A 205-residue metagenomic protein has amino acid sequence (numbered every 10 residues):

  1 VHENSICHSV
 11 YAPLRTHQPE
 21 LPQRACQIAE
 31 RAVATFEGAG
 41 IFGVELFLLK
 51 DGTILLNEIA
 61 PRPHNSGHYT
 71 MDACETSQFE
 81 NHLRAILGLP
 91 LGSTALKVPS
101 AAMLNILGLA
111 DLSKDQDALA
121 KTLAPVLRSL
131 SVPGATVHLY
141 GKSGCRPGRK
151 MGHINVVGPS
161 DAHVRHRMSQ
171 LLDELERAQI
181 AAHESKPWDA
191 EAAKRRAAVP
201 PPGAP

Functional and structural regions predicted by a protein language model:
V1, H8-V10, V44-E45, I54-A60 (+2 more regions): Beta-strand scaffold of nucleotide-dependent catalytic cores
V1-T16, K150-H153: Glycine-rich phosphate-binding loop of ATP-grasp-fold ATP-dependent ligases
H2, L49-G52, G158-S160: Short acidic-glycine loop/turn motifs at beta-strand connectors
Q23-V44, K50, A60-A118: Active-site "cap" helix and flanking loop/linker of ATP-utilizing ligase/carboxylase catalytic domains
L49-L55, G148-K150: A short, glycine/Asx- and small/polar-enriched loop/turn that sits immediately N-terminal to a beta-strand
L55, Q78, S160-H163: Short phosphate-engaging motifs
R84-P205: Peripheral (often C-terminal) accessory segments that flank ATP-dependent C-N-forming ligase machineries
